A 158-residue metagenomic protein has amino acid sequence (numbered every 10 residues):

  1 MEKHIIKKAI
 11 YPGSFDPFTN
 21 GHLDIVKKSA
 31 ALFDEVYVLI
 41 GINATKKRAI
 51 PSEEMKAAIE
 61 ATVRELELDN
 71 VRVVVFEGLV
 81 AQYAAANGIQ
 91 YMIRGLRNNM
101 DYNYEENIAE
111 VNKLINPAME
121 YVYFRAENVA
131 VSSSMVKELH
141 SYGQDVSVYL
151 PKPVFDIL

Functional and structural regions predicted by a protein language model:
M1-L158: Nucleotidyltransferase catalytic core that binds NTPs
